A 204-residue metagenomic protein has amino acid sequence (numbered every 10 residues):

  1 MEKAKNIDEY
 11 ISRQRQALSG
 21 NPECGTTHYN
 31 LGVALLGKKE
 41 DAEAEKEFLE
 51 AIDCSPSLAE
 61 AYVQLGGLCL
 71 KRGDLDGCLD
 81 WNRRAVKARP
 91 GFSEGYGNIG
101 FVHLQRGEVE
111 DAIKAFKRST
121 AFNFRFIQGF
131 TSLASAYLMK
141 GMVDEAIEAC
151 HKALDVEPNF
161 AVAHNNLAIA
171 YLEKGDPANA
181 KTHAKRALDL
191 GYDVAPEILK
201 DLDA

Functional and structural regions predicted by a protein language model:
E2-Q16, K38-E50, K71-R84, Q105-R118 (+2 more regions): Structural signature of tandem alpha-helical TPR/SEL1-like repeats, specifically the intra-repeat loop/turn
G25-T26, A59-E60, S93-E94, I127-Q128 (+2 more regions): Helix-start (N-cap) detector for alpha-helical repeat units in TPR-like alpha-solenoids, especially tetratricopeptide
T26-G37, E60-G67, K71: Non-membrane alpha-helical segments in proteins
N98-F101, Q105, R118-S132: Histidine/lysine/aspartate-rich catalytic loop segments that bind and position anionic ligands
D155, N165, I169-V194: TPR/TPR-like (Sel1-like) alpha-helical repeat modules
